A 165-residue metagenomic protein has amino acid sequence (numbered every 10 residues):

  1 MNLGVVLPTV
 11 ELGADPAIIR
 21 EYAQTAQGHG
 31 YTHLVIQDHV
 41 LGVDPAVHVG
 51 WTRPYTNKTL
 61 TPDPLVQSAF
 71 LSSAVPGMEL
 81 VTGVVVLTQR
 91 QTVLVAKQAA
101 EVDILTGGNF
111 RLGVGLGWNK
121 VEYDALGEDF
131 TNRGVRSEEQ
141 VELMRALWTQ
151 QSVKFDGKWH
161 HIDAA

Functional and structural regions predicted by a protein language model:
M1-A74: N-terminal beta1-alpha1-beta2 module of alpha/beta enzyme domains
T9-L12, V85-Q89: Short histidine/acidic/glycine/proline-rich micro-motifs that form metal- and phosphate-coordinating active-site loops
I18, D44, H48, N57 (+3 more regions): Internal, glycine-rich beta/alpha segment that forms the wall or movable "lid" of small-molecule/cofactor binding
